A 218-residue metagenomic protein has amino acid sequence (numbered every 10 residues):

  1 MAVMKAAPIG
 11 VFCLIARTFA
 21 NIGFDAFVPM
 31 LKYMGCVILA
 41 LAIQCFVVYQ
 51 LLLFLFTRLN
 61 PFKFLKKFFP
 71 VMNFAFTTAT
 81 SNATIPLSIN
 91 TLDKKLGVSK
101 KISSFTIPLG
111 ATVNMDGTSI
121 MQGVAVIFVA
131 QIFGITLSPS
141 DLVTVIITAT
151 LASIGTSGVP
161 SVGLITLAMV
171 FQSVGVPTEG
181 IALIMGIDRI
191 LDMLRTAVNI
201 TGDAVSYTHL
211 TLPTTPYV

Functional and structural regions predicted by a protein language model:
M1-A6, L39-L41, F56-F64, L96-S103 (+3 more regions): Membrane-interfacial loop-to-helix junctions in multi-pass transporters
M1-K63: Signature of multi-pass transmembrane helix bundles
G10-L14, Y49-Q50, N90, V124-I127 (+4 more regions): Transmembrane alpha-helix boundary and packing residues in multipass membrane permease domains and related
L31-V48, K67-F74, V143-I154, T166-F171: Small-residue-enriched core segments of transmembrane alpha-helices in multipass membrane transport and channel
I38, A42, A75-T80, T112-I120 (+3 more regions): Hydrophobic transmembrane alpha-helical segments of multi-pass transport and channel proteins
V71-S153: Helix-loop-helix junctions within the multi-pass membrane cores of secondary transporters/permeases
A130-F133, L151, A168-P177: Interfacial segments of multi-pass membrane proteins
T208-T214: Conserved small/polar residues in nucleotide/adenosyl-binding loops
